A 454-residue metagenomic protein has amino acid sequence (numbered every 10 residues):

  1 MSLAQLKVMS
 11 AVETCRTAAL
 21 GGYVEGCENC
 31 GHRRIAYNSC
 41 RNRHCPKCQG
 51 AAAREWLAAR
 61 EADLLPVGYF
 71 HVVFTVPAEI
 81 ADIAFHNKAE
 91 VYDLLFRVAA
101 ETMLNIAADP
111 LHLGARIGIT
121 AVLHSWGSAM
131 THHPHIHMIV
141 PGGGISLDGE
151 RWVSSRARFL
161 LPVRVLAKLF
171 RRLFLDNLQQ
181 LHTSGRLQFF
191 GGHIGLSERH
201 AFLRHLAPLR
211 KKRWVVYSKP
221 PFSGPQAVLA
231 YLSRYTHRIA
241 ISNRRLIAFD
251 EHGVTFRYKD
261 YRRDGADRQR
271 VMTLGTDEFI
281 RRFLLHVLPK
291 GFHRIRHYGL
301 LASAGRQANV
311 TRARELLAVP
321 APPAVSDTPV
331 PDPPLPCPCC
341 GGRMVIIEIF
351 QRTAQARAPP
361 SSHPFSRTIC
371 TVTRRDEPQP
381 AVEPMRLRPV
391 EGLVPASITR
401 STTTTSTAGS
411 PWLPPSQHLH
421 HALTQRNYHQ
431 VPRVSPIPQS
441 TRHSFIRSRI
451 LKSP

Functional and structural regions predicted by a protein language model:
M1-T399, G409-H420, R426, H443-R447 (+1 more regions): Beta->alpha loop/short-helix hinge microenvironment recognizer with preference for catalytic Tyr/His contexts
T403, Q417-L419, P436: Short linear segments in intrinsically disordered or otherwise low-structure-confidence regions
T403-T404, H429: Alpha-helix boundary/capping motif
Y428-P432, P436-P438: Periodic, rod-like helical contexts
